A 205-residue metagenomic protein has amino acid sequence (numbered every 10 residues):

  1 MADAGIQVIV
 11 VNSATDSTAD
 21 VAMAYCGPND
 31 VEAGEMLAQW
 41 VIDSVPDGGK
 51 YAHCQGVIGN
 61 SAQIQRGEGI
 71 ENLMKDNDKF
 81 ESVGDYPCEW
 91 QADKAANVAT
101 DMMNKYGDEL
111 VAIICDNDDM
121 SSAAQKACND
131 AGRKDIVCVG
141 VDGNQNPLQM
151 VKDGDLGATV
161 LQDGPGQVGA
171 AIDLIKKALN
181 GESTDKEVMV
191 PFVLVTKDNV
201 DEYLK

Functional and structural regions predicted by a protein language model:
M1-K205: A residue-level marker of the well-folded mature domains of exported/periplasmic proteins
